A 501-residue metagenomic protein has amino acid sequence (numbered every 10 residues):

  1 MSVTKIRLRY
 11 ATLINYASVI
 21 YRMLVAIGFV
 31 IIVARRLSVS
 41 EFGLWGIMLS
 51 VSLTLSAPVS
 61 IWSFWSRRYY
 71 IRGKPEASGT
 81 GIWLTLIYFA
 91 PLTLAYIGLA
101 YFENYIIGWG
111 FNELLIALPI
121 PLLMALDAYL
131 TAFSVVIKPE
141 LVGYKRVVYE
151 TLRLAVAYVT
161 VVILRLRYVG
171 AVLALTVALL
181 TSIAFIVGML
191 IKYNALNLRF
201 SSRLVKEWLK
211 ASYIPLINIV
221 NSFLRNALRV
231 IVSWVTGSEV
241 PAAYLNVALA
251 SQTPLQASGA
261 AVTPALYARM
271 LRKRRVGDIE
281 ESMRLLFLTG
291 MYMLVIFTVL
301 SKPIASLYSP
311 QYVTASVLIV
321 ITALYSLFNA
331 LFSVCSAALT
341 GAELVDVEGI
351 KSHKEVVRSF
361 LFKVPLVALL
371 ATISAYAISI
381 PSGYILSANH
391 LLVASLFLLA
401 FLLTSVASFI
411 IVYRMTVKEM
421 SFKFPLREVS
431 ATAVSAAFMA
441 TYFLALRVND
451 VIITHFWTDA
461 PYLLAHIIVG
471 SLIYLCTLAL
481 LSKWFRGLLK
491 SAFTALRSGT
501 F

Functional and structural regions predicted by a protein language model:
M1-K5, L114-L115, E140, Y144 (+5 more regions): Interhelical loop/hinge segments that connect adjacent transmembrane helices in multipass membrane
I6-I61, P119-I120, L154, Y213-V235 (+3 more regions): Signature of the first transmembrane helix
L24-V25, F29-T54, Y168-V169, L173 (+5 more regions): Interfacial/gating helices of multi-pass transporter permease domains
I27, S60, I82-G108, Y158-I163 (+3 more regions): Alpha-helical transmembrane segments of multi-pass membrane transport and lipid-handling proteins
S56-P75, Q252-V276, E281-L286, S336-V345: Helix-loop junctions and terminal segments of transmembrane helices in multi-pass membrane transport/translocation
Y69-R72, M124-R146, L324-L366, Y413-F422: Membrane-interface junctions at transmembrane-helix termini in multi-pass inner-membrane proteins
T85-I217, L444: Hydrophobic transmembrane helix module of multi-pass membrane transport proteins
V367, A371-A375, L392, L396-F401 (+1 more regions): Transmembrane alpha-helical segments of multi-pass transport proteins
